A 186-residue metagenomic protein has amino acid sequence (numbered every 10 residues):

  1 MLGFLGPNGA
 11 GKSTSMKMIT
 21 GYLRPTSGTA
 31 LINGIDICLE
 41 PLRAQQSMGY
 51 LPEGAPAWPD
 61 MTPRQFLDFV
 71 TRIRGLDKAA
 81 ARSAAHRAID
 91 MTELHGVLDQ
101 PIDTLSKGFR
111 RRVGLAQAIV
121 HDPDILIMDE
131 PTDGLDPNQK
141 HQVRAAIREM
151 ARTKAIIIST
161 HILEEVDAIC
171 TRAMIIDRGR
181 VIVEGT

Functional and structural regions predicted by a protein language model:
M1-D177, I182-V183: ABC transporter nucleotide-binding domains
